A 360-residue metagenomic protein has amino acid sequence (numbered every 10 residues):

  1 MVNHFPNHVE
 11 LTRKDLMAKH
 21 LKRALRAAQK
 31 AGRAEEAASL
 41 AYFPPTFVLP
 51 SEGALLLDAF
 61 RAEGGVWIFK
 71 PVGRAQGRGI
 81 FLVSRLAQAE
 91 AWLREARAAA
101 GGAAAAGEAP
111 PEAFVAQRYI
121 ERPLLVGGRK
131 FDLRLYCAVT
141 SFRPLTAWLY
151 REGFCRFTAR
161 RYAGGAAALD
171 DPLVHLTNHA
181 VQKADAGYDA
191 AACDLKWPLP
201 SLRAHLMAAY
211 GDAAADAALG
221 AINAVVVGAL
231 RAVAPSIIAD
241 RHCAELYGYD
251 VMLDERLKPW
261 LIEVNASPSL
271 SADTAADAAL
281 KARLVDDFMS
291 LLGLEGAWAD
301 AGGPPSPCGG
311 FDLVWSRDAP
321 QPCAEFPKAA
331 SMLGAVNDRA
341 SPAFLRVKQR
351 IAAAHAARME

Functional and structural regions predicted by a protein language model:
H8, A18-A34, A41-G53, V66 (+7 more regions): Acidic, PEST-like segments
L56-A62: Short amphipathic alpha-helix with an adjacent loop that forms part of the alpha/beta core around
I80-R85, A138: Short beta-strand-to-turn element immediately C-terminal to the catalytic PLP-Schiff-base lysine in fold type I
Y249-V251: Hydrophobic residue at the +6 position relative to the catalytic HRD Asp in the kinase catalytic loop
D254: Short, acidic, Ser/Thr-enriched surface-loop or helix-capping motifs
